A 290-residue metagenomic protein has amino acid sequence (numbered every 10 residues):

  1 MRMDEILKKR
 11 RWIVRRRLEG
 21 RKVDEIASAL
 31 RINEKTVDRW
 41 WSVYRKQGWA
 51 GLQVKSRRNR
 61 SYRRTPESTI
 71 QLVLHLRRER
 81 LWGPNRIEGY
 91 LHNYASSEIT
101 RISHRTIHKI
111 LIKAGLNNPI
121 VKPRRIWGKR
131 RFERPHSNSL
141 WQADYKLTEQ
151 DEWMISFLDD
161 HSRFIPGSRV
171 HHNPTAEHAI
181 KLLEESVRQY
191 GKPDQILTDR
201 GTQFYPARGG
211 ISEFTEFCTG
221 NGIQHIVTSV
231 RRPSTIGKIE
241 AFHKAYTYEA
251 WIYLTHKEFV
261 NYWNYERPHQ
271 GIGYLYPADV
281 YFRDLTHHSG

Functional and structural regions predicted by a protein language model:
M3-K9, R15, R21-R78: Short, basic alpha-helical/linker "hinge" immediately adjacent to a nucleic-acid-recognition surface
K9-W12, L72, T100, H178-L182: Well-ordered alpha-helical segments embedded in enzymatic catalytic cores
I13, I26, V37-W40, G48 (+12 more regions): Mobile genetic element proteins and their domesticated derivatives, centered on retroelements and DNA transposons
L52-L140, S212, Y276-L285: Basic, flexible linker segments flanking DNA-binding modules in nucleic acid-interacting mobile-element proteins
R105, K109-F164, H172, A176-P193 (+1 more regions): Mobile-element integrase/transposase regions, centering on the N-terminal DNA-binding/Zn-coordinating module
D199, F204-C218, H225-Y248, D279-F282: RNase H-like two-metal-ion nuclease catalytic core shared by retroviral integrases and related mobile-element nucleases
N221-I223, K244-G290: C-terminal domain-tail junction helix/linker
